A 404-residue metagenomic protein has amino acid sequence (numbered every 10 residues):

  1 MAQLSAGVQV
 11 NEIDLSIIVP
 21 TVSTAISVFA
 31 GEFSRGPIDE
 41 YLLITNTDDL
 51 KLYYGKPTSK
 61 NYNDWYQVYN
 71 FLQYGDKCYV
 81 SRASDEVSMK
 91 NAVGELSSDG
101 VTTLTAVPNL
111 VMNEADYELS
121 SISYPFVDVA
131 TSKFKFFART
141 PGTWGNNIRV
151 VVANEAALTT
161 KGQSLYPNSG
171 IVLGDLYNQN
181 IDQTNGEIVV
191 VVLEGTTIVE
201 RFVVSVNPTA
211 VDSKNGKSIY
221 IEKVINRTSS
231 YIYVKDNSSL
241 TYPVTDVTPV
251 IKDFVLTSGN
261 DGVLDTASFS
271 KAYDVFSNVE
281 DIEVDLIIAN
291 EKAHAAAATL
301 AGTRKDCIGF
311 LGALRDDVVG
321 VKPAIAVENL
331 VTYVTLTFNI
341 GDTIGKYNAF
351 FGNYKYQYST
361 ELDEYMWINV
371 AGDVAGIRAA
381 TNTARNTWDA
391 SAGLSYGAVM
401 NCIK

Functional and structural regions predicted by a protein language model:
M1-K404: A glycine- and small-residue-enriched flexible loop/hinge signal that marks low-structured segments
